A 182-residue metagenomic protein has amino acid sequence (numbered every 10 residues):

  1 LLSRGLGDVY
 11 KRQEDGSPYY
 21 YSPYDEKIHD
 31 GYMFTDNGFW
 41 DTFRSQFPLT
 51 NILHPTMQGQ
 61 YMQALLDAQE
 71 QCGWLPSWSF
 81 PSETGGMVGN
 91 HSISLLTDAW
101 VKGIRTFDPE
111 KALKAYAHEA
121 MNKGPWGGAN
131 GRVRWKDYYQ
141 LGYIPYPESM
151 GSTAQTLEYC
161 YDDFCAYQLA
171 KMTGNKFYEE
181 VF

Functional and structural regions predicted by a protein language model:
L1-Y10: Single conserved hydrophobic/aromatic residue that forms the stacking wall/gate of nucleotide- or nucleobase-binding
L2, D25-I28, L75-P76: A short linear-motif detector with a strong N-terminal bias
K11-Y32: Active-site-adjacent "gating/activation" loops or surface patches in catalytic cores
T35-T42, Q46-T173, F182: Aromatic-rich carbohydrate-recognition surfaces in CAZymes
